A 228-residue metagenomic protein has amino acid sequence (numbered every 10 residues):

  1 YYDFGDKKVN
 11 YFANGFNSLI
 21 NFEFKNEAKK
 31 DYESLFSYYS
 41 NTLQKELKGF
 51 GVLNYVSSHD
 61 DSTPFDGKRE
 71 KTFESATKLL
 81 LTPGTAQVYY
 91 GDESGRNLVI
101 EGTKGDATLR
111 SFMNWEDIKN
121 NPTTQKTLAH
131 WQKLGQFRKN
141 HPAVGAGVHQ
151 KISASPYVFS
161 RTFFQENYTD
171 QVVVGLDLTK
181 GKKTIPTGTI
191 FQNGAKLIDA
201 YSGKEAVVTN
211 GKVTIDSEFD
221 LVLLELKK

Functional and structural regions predicted by a protein language model:
Y1, Y55, Q87-Y90: A structural signal for short, well-ordered beta-strand segments and their strand-loop junctions that often border
Y1-V52, K68-E70, K78, G95-P156 (+3 more regions): Active-site-proximal helices and loops of the catalytic beta/alpha 8
S58-D60: Catalytic grooves of carbohydrate-active enzymes
P64: ATP-dependent adenylate-handling ligase core
L79-G95: Conserved short secondary-structure transition element at the edge of the structured enzyme core that lines
D220-K228: Non-catalytic C-terminal accessory domains or segments of carbohydrate-active enzymes
